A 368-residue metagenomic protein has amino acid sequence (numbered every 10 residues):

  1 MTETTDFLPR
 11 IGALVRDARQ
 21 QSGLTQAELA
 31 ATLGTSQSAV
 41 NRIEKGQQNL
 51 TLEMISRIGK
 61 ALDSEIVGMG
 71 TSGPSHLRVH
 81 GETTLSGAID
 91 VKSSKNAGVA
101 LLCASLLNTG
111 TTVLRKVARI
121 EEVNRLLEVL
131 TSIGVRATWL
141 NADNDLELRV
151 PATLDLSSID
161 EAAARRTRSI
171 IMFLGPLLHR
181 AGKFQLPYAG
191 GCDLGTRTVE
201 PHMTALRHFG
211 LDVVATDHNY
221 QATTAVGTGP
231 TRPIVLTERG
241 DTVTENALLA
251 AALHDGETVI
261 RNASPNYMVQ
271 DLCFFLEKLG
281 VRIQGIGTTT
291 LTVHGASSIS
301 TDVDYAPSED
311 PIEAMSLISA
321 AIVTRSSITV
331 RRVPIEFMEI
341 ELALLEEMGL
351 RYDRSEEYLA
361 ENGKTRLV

Functional and structural regions predicted by a protein language model:
M1-P9: N-terminal flexible/basic segments that precede or flank functional cores
P9, A13, D17, S38-N41: Positions in alpha-helical segments
P9, Q20-Q21, N49: Short amphipathic helical patch at the helix-1/turn junction of helix-turn-helix
A13-T32: Short basic helix-loop element that most often maps to the first helix and adjoining turn of HTH DNA-binding modules
V15, Q26, Q37, L52-I55: Helix-turn-helix DNA-binding elements, focusing on the entry/boundary residues of the two helices that contact DNA
A31-N49: Recognition helix of helix-turn-helix/homeodomain-like DNA-binding domains that insert into the DNA major groove
I43, L52-E53, R57-D63, G68-V368: Structural preference for solvent-exposed beta-strand-turn elements and adjacent flexible terminal/loop segments within
